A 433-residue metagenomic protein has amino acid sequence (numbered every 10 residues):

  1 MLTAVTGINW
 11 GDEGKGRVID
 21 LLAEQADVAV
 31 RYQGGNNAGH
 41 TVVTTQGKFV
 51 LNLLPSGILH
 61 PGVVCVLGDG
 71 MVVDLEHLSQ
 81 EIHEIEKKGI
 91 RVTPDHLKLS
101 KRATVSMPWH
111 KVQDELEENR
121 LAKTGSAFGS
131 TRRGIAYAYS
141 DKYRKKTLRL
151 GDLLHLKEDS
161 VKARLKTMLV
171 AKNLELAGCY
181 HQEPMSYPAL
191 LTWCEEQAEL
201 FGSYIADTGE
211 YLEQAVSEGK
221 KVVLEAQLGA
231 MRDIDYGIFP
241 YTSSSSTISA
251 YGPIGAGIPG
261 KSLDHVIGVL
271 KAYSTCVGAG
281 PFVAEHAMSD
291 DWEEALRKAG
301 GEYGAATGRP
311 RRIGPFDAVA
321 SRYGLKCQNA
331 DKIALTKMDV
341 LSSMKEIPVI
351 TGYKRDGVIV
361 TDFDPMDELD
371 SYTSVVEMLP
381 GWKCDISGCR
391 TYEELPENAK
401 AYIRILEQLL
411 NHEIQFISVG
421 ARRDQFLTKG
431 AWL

Functional and structural regions predicted by a protein language model:
M1-L433: Non-transmembrane, aqueous-exposed alpha-helical and coiled segments at domain scale
